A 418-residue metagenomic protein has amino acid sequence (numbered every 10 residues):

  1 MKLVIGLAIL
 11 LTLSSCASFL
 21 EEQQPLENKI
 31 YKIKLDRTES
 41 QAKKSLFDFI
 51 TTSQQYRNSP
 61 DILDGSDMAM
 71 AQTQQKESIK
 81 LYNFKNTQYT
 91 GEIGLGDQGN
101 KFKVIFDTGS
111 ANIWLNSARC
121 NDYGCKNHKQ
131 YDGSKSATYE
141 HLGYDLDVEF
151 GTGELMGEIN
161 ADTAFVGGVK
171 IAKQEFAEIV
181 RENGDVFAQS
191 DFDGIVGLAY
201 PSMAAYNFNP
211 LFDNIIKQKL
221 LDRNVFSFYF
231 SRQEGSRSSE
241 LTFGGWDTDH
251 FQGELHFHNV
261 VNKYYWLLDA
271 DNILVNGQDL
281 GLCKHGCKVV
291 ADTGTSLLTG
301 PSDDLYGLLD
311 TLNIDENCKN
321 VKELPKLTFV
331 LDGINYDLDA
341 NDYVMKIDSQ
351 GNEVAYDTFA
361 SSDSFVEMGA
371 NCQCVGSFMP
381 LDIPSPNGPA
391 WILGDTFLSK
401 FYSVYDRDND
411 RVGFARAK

Functional and structural regions predicted by a protein language model:
M1-A8: Sec-dependent signal peptide recognition, specifically the positively charged N-region followed immediately by
G6, L13-K43, I50-T52, Q98 (+6 more regions): Aspartic protease catalytic domain
Q72-S78, N83-D191, L324, T328 (+1 more regions): Signature of the N-terminal lobe/flap region of pepsin-like aspartyl proteases
F84-N100, L268-C287, P380-S385: A short acidic-Thr-Gly-centered motif at the start of a beta-strand
I93-L95, F102-F106, I113-L115, I195-V196 (+4 more regions): Short hydrophobic beta-strand that contains or immediately precedes a catalytic carboxylate
R119-N121, S202, D247-D249: Acidic glycine-/aspartate-rich tracts in secreted/extracellular proteins
S236-G286: Flexible, small-/acidic-enriched active-site or ligand-binding loops
C287-E323: Extracytoplasmic, non-cytosolic globular domains
